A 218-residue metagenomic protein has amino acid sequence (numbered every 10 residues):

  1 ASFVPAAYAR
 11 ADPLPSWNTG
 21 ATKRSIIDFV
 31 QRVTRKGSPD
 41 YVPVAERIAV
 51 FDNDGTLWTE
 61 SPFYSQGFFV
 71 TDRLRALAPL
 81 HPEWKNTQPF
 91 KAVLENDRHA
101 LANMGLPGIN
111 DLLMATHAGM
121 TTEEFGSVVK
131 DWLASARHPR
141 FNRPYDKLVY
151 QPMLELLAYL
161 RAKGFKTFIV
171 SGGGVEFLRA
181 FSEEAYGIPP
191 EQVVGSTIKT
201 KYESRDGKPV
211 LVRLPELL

Functional and structural regions predicted by a protein language model:
A1-R10: N-terminal export signals
R10-K208: Alpha-helical substrate-recognition element adjacent to the catalytic core
D206-L218: C-terminal amphipathic alpha-helical segment
